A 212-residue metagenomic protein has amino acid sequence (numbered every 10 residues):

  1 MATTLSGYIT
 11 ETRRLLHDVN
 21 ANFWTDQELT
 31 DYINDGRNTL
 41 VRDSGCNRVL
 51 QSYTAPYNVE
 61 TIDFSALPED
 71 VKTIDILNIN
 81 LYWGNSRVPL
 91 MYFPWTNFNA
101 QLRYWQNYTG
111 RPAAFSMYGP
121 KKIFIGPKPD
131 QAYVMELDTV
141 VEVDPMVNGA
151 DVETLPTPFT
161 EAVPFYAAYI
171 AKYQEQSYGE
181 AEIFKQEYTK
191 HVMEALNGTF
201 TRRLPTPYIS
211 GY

Functional and structural regions predicted by a protein language model:
M1-Y212: Glycine-enriched, solvent-exposed interface loops adjoining structured elements
